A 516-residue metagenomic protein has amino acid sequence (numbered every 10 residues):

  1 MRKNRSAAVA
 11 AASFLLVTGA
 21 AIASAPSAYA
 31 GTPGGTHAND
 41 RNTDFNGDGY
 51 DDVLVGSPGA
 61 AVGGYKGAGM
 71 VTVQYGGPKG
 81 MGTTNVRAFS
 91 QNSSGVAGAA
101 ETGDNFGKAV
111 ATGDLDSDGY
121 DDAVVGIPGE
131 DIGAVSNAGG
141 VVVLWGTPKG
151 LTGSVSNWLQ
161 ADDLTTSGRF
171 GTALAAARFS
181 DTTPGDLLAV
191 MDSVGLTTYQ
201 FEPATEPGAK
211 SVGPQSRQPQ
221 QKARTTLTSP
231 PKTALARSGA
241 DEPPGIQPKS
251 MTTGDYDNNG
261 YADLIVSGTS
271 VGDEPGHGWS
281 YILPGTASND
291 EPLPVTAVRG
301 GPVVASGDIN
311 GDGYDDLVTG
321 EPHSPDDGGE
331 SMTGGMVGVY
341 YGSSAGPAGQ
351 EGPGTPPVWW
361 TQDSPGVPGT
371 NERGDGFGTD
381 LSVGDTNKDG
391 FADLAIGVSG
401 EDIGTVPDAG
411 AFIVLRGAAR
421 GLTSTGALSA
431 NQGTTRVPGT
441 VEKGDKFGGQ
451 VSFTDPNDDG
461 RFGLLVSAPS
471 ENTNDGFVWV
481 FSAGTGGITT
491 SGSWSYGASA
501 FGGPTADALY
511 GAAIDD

Functional and structural regions predicted by a protein language model:
R2-V9, F14-N39, Y75-N105, W145-R169 (+6 more regions): Blade-edge motifs of beta-propeller repeat domains
T32-D51, G56, G107-Y120, G171-D181 (+5 more regions): Beta-propeller blade termini
G47-G56, S117-P128, D181-M191, N258-S267 (+3 more regions): Acidic/hydrophobic-patterned starts of short beta strands in beta-sheet-rich repeat architectures
V53-V55, V71-Q74, F89, F106 (+15 more regions): Hydrophobic strand positions within the blades of repeat-based beta-sheet folds
G59-G64, G129-A134, V194-L196, T269-E274 (+3 more regions): Short glycine/acidic-enriched loop and turn motifs that connect beta-strands
K66-M70, T83, D122, V135-G140 (+7 more regions): A detector of repeated loop/turn-to-beta-strand junctions in beta-rich toroidal repeat architectures
T102-D116, Y120-E130, V135-G146, W158-Q160 (+2 more regions): Mobile, glycine-rich extracellular loop/lid and propeptide segments that shape or gate substrate/ligand access
T252, N259, L264, V303-G307 (+2 more regions): Core solenoid repeat modules with strong leucine/isoleucine-rich periodicity, prominently canonical LRR arrays but also
